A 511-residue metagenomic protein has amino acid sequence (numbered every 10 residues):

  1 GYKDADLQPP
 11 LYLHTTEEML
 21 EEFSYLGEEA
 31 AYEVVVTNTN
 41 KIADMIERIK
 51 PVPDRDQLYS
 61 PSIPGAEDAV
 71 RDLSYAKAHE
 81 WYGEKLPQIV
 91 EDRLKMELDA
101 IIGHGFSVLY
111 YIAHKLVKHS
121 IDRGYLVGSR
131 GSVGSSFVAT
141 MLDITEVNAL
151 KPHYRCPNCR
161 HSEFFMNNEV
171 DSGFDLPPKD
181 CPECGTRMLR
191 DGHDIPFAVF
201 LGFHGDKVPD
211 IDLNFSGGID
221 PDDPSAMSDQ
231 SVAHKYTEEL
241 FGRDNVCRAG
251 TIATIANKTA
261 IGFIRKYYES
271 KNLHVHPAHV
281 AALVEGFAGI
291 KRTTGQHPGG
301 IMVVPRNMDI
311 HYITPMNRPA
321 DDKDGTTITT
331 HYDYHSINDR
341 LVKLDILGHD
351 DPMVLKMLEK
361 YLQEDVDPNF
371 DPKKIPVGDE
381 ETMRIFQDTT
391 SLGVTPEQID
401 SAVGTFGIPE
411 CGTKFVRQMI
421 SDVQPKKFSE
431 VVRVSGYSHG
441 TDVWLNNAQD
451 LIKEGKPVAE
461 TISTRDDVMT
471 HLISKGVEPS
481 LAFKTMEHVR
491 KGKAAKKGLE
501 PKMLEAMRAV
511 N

Functional and structural regions predicted by a protein language model:
G1-S74, L116, L126, D143-N511: Mg2+-dependent phosphoryl-transfer active-site scaffold
Y25-A31, Y82-I89: Short, mixed-charge amphipathic alpha-helical segments
D68, Y75-W81, K85: Conserved, charged catalytic cores of large soluble enzymes
R71, E84-G128: Helix-rich "cap/lid" substructures immediately adjacent to catalytic or cofactor-binding pockets
G83-K85, V90, A233, P372-K373: Short secondary-structure boundary segments
Y110-A113, G134-S135, R465: Short alpha-helical patches at coil-to-helix transitions and adjacent helical residues in well-structured domains
K118-I121, S132-I144: Catalytic DNA-binding helix-loop module of base-excision-repair DNA glycosylases/AP lyases
